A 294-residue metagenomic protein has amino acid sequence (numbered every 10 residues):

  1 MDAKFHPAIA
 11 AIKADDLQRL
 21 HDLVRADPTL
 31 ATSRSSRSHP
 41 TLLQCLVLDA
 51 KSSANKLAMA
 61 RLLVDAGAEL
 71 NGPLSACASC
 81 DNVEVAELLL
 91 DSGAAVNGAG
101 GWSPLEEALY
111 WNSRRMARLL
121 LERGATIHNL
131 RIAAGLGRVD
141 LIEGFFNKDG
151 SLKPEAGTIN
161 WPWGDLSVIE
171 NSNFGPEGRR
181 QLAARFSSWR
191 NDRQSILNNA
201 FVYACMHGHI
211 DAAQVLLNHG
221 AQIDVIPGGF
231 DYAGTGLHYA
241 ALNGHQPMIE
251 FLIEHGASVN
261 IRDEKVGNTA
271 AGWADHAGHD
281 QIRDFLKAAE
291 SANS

Functional and structural regions predicted by a protein language model:
M1-L42, L136-P154, A200, A212: N-terminal segments that cap or nucleate solenoid repeat domains
D2-A8, T32-A50, E69-S79, G98-E107 (+4 more regions): Ankyrin-repeat boundary/"N-cap" motif
R19, N55-M59, E84-V85, R115-M116 (+4 more regions): Conserved ankyrin/ankyrin-like repeat signature
V24-L30, A58-E69, E87-A95, R118-A125 (+5 more regions): Ankyrin repeat domain, specifically the short helix-to-loop turn at the C-terminus of the second helix of each repeat
C80, E87-L120: Extended, hydrophobic interaction surfaces within ordered domains
E106-L121, N260-S294: Leucine-rich solenoid repeat scaffolds
Q194-Q222, I226-G229, H245: Extended amphipathic secondary-structure runs
